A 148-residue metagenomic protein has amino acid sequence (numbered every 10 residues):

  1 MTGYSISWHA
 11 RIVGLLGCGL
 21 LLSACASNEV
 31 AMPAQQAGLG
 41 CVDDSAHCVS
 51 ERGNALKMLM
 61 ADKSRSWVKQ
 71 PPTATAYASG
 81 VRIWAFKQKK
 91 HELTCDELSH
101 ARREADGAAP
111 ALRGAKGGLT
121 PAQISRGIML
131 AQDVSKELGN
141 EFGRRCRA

Functional and structural regions predicted by a protein language model:
T2-L15: Bacterial N-terminal signal peptides that target proteins for export
S5, A26-A148: Extended, charge-rich alpha-helical interface modules
L21-A24: C-terminal motif of bacterial Sec signal peptides marking the signal peptidase cleavage site
